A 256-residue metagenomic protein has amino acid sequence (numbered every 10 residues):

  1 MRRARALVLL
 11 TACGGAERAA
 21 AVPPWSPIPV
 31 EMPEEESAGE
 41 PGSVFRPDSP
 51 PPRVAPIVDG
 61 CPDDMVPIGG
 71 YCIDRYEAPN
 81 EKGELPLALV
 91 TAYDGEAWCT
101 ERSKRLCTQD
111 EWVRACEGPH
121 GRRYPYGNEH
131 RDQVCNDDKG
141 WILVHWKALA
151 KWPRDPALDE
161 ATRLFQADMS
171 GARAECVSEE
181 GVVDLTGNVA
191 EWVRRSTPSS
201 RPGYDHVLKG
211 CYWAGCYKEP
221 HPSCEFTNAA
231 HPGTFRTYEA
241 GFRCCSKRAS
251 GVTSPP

Functional and structural regions predicted by a protein language model:
M1-T11: Sec-dependent bacterial lipoprotein signal peptides
G14-V30, E34, A38-D48, A55-P56 (+5 more regions): Disulfide-stabilized, aromatic/cysteine-rich ligand-recognition loop
P50-D64: N-terminal carbohydrate-binding accessory modules
G60-R122, E129-R131, D138-W141, K147-E180: Short aromatic-cysteine micro-motif
E77-P79, P119-H120, R194-P198, A249-G251: Acidic glycine-/aspartate-rich tracts in secreted/extracellular proteins
D184: Short, acidic, Ser/Thr-enriched surface-loop or helix-capping motifs
A190-E191: Generic structural signal for well-ordered beta-strand positions
